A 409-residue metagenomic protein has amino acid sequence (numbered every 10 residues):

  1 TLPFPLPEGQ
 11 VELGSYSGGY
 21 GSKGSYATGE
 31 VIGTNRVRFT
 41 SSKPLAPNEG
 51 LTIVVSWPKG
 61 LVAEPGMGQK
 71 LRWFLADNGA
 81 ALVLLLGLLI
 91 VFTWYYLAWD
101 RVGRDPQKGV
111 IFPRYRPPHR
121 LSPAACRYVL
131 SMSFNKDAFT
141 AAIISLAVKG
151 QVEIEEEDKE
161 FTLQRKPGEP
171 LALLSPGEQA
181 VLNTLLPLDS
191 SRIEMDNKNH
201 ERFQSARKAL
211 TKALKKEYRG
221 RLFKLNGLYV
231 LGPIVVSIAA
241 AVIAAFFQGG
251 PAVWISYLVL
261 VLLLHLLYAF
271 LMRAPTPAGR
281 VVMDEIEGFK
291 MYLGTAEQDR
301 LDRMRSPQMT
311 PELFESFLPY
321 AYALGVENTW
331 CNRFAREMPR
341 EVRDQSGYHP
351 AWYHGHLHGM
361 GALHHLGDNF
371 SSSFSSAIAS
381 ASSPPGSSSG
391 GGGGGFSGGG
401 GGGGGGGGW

Functional and structural regions predicted by a protein language model:
T1-F74, L86-L89: Intrinsically disordered, low-complexity linkers and stems that provide flexible hinges in membrane-associated
K23-S25, G60-G232, A269-E315: Short, amphipathic alpha-helical interface elements at domain boundaries that mediate macromolecular binding
T34-R38, D158-T162, A321: A generic structural signal for beta-strand entry/edge sites
P65-W73, A239, V253-L263, W352-Y353 (+1 more regions): Extended beta-strand-rich architecture
F74-L86, A244-L263: Hydrophobic alpha-helical transmembrane segments
H200-S205, A209-R219, S237-I238, L263-W409: Short hydrophobic helical membrane-anchoring segments positioned at the boundary with long low-complexity
Y229-A245, S256-H265, K290: Hydrophobic membrane-spanning alpha-helices of multi-pass integral membrane proteins
